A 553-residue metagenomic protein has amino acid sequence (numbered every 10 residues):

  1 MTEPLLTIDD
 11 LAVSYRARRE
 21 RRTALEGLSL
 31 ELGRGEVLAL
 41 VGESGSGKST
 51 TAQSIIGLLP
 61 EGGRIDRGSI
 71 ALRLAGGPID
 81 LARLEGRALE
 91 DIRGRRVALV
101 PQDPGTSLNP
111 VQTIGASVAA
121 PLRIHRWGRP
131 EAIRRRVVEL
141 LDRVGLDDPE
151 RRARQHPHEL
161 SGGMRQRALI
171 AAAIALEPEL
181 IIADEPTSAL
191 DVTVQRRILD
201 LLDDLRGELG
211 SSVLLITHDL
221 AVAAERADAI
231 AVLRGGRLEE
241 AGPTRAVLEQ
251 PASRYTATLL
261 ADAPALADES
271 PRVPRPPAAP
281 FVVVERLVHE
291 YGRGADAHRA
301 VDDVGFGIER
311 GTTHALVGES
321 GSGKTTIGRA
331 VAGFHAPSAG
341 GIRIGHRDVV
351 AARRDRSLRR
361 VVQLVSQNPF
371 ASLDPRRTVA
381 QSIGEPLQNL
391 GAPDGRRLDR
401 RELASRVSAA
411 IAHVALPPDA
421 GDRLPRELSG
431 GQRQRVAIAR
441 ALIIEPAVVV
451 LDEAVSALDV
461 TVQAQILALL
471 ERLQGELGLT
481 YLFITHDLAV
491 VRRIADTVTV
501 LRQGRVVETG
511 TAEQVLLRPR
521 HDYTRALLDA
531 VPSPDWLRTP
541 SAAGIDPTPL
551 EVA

Functional and structural regions predicted by a protein language model:
I56, P60, A332: Helix-to-loop junction immediately C-terminal to a conserved catalytic motif
I65-I79, G340-D348, L358: Conserved ABC transporter NBD signature motif
G77-A98, I124, A246-P251, G294-H298 (+5 more regions): ABC ATPase NBD coupling module
G94, H158, L176, I444: Conserved signature/switch motifs of ABC ATPase nucleotide-binding domains
A132-R151, R401-D419: Conserved ABC ATPase "signature" region
Q155-L160, M164, L424-L428, Q432: Conserved ABC ATPase signature
A168, I174-A175, L442: ABC ATPase C-loop
L238-G242, Q250, V506-G510: ABC ATPase "signature
